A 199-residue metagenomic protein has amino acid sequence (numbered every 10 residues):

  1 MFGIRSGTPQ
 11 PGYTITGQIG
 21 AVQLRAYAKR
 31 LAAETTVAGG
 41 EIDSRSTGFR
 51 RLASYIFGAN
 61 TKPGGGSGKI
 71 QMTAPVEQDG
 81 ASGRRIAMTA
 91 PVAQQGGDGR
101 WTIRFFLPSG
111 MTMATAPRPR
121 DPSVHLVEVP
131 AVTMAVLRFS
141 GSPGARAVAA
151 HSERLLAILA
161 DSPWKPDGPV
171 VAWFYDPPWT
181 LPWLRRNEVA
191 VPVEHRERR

Functional and structural regions predicted by a protein language model:
M1-R199: A solvent-exposed interaction/effector surface
